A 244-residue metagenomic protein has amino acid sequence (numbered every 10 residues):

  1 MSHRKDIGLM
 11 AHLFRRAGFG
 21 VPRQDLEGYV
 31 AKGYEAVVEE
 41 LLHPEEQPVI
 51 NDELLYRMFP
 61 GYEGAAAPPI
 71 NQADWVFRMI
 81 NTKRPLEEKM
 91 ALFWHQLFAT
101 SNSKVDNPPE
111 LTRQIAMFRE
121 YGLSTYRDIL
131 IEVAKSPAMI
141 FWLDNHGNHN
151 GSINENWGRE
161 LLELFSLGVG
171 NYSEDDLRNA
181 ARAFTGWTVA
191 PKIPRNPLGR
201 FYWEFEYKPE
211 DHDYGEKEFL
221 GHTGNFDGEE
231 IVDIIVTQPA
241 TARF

Functional and structural regions predicted by a protein language model:
S2-D6, M10-R23, Q238, A242: Flexible, low-complexity segments enriched for small/polar residues
R4-G8, G20, A31-E35, I70 (+3 more regions): Low-complexity, intrinsically disordered regions enriched in charged/polar residues
I7-A17, P48-D52, E63-A66, S152-N156 (+1 more regions): Short, compositionally biased low-complexity segments
V21-Y121: N-terminal accessory alpha/beta regions
E40-L42, Y56-R57, N71-W75, N107-F244: Active-site substrate-binding loop specific to GH73 endo-beta-N-acetylglucosaminidase modules in bacterial autolysins
